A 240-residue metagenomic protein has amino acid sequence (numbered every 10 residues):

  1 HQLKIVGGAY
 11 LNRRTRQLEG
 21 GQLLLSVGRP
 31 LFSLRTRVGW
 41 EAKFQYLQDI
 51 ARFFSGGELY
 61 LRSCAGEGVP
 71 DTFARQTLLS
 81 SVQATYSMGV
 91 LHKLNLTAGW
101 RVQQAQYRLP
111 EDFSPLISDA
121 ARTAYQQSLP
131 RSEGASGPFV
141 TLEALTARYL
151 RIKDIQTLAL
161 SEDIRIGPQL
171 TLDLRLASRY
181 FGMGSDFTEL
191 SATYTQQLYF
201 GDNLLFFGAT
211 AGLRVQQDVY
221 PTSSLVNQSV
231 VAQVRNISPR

Functional and structural regions predicted by a protein language model:
H1-R151, Q169, T195-R240: Gram-negative/organellar outer-membrane beta-barrel architecture
R151-E162: Outer-membrane beta-barrel biogenesis signature
L160-S161, A192-Q197: Non-catalytic terminal/interface segments that mediate subunit docking, oligomerization, and allosteric communication
D163-G167: Core structural elements
Y180-G182: Short acidic, Gly/Ser-rich segments with clustered Asp/Glu that frequently serve as metal-coordination loops in enzyme
S185-F187, T195: Hard-cation-handling environments
